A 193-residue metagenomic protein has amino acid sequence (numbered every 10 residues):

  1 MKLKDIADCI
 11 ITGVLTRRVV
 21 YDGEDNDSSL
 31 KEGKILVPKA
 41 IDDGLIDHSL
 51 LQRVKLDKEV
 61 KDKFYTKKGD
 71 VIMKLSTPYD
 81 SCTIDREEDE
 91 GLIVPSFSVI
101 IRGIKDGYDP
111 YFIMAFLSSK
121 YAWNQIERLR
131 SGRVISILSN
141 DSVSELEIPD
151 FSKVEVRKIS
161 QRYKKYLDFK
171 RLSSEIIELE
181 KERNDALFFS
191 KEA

Functional and structural regions predicted by a protein language model:
M1-D25, D150-A193: Non-catalytic DNA-recognition/assembly elements of restriction-modification systems
K4-E24, K39-K68: Sequence-specific dsDNA recognition surfaces
E24-G33, Q52-R53, F64-T66, I84-S96: Short, surface-exposed loop/turn microsegments at beta-strand edges and helix-strand junctions
V60-K61, E88, R133: A structural connector/turn signal
D70-M73: Generic structural signal for buried aliphatic residues
L75-A115: A short beta-sheet element
L92-F97, G132-R157: A short glycine-rich beta-alpha junction/loop motif
D106-G132: Glycine- and charge-enriched low-complexity intrinsically disordered segments
